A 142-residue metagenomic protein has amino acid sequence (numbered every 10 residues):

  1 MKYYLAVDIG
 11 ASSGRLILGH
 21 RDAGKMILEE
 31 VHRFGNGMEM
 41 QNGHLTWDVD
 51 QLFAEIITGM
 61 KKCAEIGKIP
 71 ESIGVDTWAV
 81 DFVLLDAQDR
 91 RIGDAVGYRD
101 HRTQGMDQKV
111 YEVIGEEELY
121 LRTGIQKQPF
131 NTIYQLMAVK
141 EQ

Functional and structural regions predicted by a protein language model:
M1-D94, L121: N-terminal glycine/serine-rich phosphate-binding loop of ATP-dependent small-molecule kinases, especially carbohydrate
V83-Q142: Glycine-rich phosphate-binding loop and adjoining helix at the ATP-binding site of ATP-dependent phosphoryl-transfer
